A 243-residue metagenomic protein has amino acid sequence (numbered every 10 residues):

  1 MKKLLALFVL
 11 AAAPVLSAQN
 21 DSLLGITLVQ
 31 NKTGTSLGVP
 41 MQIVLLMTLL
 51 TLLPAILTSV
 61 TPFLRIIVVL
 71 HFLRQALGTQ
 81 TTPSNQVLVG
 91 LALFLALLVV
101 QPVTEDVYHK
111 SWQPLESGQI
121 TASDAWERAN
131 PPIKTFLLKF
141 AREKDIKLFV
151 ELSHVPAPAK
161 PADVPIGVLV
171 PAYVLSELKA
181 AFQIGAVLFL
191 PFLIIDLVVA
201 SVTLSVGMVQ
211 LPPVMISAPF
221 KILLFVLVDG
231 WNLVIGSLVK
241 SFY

Functional and structural regions predicted by a protein language model:
M1-Q19: N-terminal secretory/membrane targeting signals
A18-Y243: Hydrophobic alpha-helical segments and their helix-loop boundaries in membrane and membrane-proximal proteins
